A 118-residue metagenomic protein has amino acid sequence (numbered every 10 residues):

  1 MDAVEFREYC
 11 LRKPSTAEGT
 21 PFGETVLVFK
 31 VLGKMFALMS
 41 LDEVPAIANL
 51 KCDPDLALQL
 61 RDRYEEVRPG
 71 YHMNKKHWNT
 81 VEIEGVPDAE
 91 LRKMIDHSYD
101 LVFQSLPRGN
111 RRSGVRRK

Functional and structural regions predicted by a protein language model:
M1-K118: Charge-dense, helix-prone N-terminal extensions
